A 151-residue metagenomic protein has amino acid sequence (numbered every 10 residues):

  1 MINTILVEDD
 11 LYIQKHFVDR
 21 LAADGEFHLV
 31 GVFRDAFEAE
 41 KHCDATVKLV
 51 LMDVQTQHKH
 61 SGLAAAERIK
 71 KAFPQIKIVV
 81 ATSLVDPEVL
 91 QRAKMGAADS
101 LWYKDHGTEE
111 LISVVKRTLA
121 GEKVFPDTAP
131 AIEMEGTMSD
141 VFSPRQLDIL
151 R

Functional and structural regions predicted by a protein language model:
M1-A129: N-terminal regulatory/sensing modules of transcriptional regulators
E133-R151: Helix-turn-helix DNA-binding segment
